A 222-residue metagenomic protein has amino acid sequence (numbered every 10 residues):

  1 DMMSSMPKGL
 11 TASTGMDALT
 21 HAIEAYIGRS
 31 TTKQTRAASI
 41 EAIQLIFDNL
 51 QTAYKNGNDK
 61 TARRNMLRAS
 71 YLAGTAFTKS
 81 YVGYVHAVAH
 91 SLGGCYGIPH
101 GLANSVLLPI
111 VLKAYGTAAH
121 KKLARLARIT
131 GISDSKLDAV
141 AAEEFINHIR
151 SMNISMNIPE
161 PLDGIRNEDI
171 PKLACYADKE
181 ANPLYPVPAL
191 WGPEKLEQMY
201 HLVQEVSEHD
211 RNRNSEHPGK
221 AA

Functional and structural regions predicted by a protein language model:
D1-S80: Carboxylate- and glycine-rich phosphate/diphosphate-binding segment that chelates Mg2+/Mn2+
P7-K8, S30-A37, P109-V111, D134-S135 (+2 more regions): A ubiquitous short alpha-helical element
M16, T20, I40-I43, F47 (+4 more regions): Hydrophobic faces of stable alpha-helices that mediate helix-helix packing
A37-E41, L45, N65-R68, A87-H90 (+5 more regions): Amphipathic alpha-helical interaction segments
I46, L50, A73, L126 (+2 more regions): Hydrophobic alpha-helical packing residues
S80-R150: C-terminal catalytic subdomain
L123, S133-A222: C-terminal charged capping/lid subdomain of soluble metabolic enzymes
